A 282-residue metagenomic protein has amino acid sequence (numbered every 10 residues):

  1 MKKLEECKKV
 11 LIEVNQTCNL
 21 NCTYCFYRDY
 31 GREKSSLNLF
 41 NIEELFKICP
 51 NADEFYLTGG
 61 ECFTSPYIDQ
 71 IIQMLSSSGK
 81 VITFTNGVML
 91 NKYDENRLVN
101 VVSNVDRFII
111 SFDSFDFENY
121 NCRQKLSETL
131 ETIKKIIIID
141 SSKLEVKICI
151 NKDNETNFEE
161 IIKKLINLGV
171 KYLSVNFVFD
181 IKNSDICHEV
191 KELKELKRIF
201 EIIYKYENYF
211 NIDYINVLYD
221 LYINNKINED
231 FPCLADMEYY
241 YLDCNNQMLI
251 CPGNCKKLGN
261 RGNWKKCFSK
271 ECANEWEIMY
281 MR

Functional and structural regions predicted by a protein language model:
M1-D106: Conserved alpha-helical substructure of the radical SAM core
C7-K9, E145, N274: Short, solvent-exposed beta-strand edge segments and adjacent coil->beta transition regions
L11, D213-R282: Accessory C-terminal segments flanking Radical SAM cores
Q16, E61, G87-M89, S114-D116 (+3 more regions): Short, flexible active-site-adjacent loop segments at beta-strand->alpha-helix junctions, enriched in small/polar
S35-L37, V101-R107, S111-D236, D243-C244 (+1 more regions): Radical SAM enzyme [4Fe-4S]-AdoMet core and its adjacent flexible, acidic and glycine-rich loops/tails across
N38, L45-I48, I110, L249-C251 (+1 more regions): Structured N-terminal alpha/beta-domain signature that marks small ligand/cofactor-binding or signaling modules
L45-I48, K164, R261: Generic alpha-helical secondary-structure signal
T64, L90-N91, E118, D153-E155 (+1 more regions): Alpha-helix N-cap/loop-to-helix initiation residues
